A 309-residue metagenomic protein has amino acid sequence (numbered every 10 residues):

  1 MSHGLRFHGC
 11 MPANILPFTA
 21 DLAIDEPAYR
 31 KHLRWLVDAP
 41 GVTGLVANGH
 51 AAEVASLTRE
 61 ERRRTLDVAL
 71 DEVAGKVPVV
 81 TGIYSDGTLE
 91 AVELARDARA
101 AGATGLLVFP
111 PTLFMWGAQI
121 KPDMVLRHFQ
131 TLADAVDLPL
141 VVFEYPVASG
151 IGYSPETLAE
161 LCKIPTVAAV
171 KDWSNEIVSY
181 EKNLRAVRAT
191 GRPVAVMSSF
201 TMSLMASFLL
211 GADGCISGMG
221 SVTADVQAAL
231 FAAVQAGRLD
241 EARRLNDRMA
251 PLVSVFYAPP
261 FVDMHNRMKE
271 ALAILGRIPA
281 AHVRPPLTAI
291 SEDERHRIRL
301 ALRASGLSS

Functional and structural regions predicted by a protein language model:
S2-G152, T288: Active-site beta->alpha loop and helix N-cap motifs at the rims of alpha/beta catalytic domains
R6, M11-I15, W35-V42, T223-S309: C-terminal alpha-helical cap/extension of soluble enzyme domains
Y29, L66, A91, F129 (+4 more regions): A general structural signal for well-ordered alpha-helical segments in protein cores
D71-V77, G102, V136-L138, I164-T166 (+3 more regions): Short helix-capping segments at alpha-helix termini
P146-V253, Y257-P260: Catalytic alpha/beta core domains of metabolic enzymes, predominantly
